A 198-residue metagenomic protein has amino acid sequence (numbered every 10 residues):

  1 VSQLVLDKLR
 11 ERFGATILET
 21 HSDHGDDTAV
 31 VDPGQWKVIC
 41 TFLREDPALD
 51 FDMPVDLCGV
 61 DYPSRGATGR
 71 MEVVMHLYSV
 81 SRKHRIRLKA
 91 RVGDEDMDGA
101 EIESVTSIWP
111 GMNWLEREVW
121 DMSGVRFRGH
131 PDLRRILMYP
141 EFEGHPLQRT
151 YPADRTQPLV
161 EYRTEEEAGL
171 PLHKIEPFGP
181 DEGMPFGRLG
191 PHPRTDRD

Functional and structural regions predicted by a protein language model:
V1-D198: Terminal low-complexity/charged segments
